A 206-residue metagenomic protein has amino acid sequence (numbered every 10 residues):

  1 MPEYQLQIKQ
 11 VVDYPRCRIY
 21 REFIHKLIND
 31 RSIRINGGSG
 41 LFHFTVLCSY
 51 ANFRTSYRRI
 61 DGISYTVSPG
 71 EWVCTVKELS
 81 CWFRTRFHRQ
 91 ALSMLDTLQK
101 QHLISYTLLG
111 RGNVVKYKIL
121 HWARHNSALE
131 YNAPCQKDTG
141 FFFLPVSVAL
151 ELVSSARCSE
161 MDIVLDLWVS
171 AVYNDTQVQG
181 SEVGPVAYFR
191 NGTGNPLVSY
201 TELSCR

Functional and structural regions predicted by a protein language model:
M1-L41, F53-E71, N126-E160, N174-T176 (+1 more regions): Positively charged, structured surface patches that bind polyanionic biopolymers
G40-F44, E160-V164, Y200: Short, leucine-enriched amphipathic alpha-helices that occur as contiguous helical runs
T45, S49, W168-D175: Charged, alpha-helix-forming regions
T45, W72, Y117, F142 (+2 more regions): A broad, low-specificity signal marking well-ordered, structured residues that form hydrophobic/aromatic
F53-V115, D175-R206: Winged helix-turn-helix DNA-binding recognition segment
L109-P134: Short, cationic-aromatic polyanion-contact patches
L165-S170, L203-R206: Extended serine/threonine-enriched, polar tracts that run as long, contiguous segments within proteins
